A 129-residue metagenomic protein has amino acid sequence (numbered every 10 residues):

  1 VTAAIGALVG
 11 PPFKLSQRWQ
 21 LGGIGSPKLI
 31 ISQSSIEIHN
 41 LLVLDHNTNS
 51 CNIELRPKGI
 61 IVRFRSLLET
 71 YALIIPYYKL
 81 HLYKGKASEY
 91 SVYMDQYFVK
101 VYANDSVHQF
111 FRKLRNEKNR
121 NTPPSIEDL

Functional and structural regions predicted by a protein language model:
V1-S34, L42, K79-L129: Acidic, Ser/Thr- and proline-rich intrinsically disordered linker/docking segments of eukaryotic scaffolds
I31, I38, C51, K58-G59 (+1 more regions): A generic structural signal for ordered alpha-helices
L44-N52, P57-L82: Phosphoinositide-binding peripheral membrane targeting modules
